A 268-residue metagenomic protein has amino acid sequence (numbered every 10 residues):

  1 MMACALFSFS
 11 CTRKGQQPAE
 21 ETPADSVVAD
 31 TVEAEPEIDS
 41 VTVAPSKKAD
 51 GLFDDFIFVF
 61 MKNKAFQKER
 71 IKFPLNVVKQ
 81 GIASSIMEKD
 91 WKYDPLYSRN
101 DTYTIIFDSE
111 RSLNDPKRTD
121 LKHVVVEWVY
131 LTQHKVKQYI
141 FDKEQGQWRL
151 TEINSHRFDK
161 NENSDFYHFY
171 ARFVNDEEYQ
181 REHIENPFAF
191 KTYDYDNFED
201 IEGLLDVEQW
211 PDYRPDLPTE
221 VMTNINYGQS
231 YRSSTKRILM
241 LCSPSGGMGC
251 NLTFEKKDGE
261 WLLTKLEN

Functional and structural regions predicted by a protein language model:
S8-S10: C-terminal motif of bacterial Sec signal peptides marking the signal peptidase cleavage site
T12-K14: Bacterial signal peptide processing site
P18-K62, R149-Y170: Short, low-complexity N-terminal intrinsically disordered segments enriched in polar/charged residues
S26, D30-T31, S40, S84-S85 (+2 more regions): Coil residues (strongly favoring Ser/Thr
G51, D55-W91, Y179-D194: Short, well-ordered alpha-helical segments enriched in acidic and aromatic residues
V77, S85-H134, D194, E199-M248: Surface-exposed, charged secondary-structure patches
L131-K160, G247-N268: Short beta-strand edge/turn micro-motifs at domain boundaries
Q145-E182, K191-F198: Surface-exposed beta-loop interaction hotspot
